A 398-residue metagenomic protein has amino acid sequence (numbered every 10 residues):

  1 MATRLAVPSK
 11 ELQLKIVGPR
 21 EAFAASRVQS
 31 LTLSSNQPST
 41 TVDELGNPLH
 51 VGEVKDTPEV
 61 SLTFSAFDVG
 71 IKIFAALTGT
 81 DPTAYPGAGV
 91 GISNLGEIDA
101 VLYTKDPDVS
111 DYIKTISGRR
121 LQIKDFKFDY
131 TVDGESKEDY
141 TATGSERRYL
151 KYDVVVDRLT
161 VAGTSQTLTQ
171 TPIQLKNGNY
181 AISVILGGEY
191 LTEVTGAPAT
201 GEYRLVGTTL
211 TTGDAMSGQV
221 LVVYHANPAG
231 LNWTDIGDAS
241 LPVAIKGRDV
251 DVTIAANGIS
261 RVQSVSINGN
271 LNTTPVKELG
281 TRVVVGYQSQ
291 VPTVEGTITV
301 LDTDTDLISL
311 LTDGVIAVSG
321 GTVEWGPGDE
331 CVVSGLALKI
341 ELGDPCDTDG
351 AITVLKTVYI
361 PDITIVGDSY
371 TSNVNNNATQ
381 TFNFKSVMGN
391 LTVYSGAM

Functional and structural regions predicted by a protein language model:
M1-M398: Signature of extracytoplasmic/envelope-associated structural regions
